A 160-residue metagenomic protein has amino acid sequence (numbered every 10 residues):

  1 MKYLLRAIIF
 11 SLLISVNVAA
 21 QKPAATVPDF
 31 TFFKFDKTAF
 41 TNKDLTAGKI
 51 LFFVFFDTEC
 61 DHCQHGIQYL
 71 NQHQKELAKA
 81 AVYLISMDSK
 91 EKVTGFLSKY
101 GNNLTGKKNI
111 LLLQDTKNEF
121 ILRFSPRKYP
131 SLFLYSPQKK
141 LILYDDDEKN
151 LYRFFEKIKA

Functional and structural regions predicted by a protein language model:
M1-T26: Bacterial Sec-dependent N-terminal signal peptides
V18-K43: N-terminal "domain-start" segment that seeds a small globular fold
F30, L132-F133: Generic short beta-strand
N42-Q64, L70: Short active-site neighborhood of thiol/selenol oxidoreductases, capturing the structured segment around
Q64-N102: Structural microenvironment flanking redox-active thiols in thiol-disulfide oxidoreductases
Y100-Y129: Short, internal strand/loop/helix patches that form the active-site neighborhood or redox-interaction surface
K128, Y135-A160: Thiol-/selenol-based redox modules, centered on thioredoxin-like and closely related oxidoreductase domains
